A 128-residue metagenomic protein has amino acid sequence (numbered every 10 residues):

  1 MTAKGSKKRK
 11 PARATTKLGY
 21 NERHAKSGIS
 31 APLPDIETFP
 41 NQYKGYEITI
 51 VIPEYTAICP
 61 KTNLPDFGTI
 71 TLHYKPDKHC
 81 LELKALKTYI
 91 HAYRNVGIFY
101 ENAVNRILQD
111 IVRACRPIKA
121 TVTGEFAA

Functional and structural regions predicted by a protein language model:
T2-A128: N-terminal intrinsically disordered, cationic/polar leader segments that include organellar targeting peptides
